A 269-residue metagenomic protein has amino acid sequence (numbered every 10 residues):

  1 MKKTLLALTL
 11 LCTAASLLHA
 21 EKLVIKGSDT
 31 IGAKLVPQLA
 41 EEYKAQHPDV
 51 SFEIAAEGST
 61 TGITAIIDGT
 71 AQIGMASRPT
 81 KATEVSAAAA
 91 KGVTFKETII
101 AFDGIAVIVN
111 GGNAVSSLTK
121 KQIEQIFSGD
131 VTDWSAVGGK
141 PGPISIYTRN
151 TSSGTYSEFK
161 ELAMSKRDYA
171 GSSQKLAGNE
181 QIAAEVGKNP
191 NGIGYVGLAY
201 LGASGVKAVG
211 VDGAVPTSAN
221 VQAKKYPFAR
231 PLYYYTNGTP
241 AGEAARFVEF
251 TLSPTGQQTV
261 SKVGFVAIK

Functional and structural regions predicted by a protein language model:
T4-T13: Sec-dependent N-terminal signal peptides
T13-A20: Sec/Tat signal peptide C-region and signal peptidase I cleavage site
A20-K269: Exported/periplasmic ABC-transporter solute-binding proteins
